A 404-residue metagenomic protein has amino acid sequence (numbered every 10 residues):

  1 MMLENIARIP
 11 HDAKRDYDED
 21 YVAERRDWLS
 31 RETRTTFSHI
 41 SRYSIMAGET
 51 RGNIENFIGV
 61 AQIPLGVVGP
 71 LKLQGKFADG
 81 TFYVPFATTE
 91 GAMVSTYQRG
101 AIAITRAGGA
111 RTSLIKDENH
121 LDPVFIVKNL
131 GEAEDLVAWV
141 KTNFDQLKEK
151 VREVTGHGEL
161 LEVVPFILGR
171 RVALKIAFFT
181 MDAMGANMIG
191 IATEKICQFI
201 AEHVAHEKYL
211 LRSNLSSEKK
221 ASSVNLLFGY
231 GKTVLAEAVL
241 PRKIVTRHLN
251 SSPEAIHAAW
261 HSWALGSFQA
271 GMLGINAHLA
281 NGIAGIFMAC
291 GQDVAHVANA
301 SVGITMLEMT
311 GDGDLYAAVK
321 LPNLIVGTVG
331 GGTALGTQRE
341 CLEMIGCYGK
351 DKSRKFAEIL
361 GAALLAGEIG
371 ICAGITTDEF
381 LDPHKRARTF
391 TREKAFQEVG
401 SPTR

Functional and structural regions predicted by a protein language model:
M1-Y83, Y97-R99, K116, R386 (+1 more regions): Acidic/polar, glycine-rich intrinsically disordered N-terminal extensions of enzymes
R15, Y43-S44, F57-I58, A133 (+9 more regions): Hydrophobic alpha-helical scaffolding
H39-I40, V151-P165, H203-N214, I256-W260 (+4 more regions): Flexible, glycine/charged-enriched surface loops at secondary-structure junctions
I54, V68-K72, P85, D122-K128 (+5 more regions): Short glycine-rich or small-residue beta-strand-to-loop segments that form or flank ligand, phosphate, metal/Fe-S
G59-V94, T180-I189, L265-G291, A363-A373: Conserved phosphate/anionic-ligand binding catalytic regions in large, soluble enzymes, centered on
A61, G66-G169, L174: Small-residue-rich
D182-A334: Glycine-rich anion/phosphate-binding loop at the beta-strand->alpha-helix junction
Y316-R404: Internal helix-turn-beta structural module
